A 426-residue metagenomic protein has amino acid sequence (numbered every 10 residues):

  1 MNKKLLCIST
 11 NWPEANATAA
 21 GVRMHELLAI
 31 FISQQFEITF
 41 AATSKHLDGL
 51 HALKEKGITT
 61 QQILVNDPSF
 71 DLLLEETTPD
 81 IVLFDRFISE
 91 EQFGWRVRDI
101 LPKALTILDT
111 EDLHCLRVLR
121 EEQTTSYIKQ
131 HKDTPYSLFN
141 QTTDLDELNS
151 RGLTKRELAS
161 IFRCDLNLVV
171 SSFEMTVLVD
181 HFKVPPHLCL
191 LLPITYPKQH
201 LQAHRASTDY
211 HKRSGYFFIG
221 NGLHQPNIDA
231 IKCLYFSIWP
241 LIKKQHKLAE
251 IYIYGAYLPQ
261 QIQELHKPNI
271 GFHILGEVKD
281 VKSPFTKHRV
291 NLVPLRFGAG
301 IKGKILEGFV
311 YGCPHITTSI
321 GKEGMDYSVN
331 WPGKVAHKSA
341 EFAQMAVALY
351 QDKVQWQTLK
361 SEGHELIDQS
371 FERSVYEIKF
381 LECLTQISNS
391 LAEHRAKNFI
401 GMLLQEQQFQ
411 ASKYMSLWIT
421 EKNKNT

Functional and structural regions predicted by a protein language model:
M1-L50: N-terminal subdomain of nucleotide-sugar transferases
L73-Q92, I107: Short N-terminal targeting/anchoring amphipathic segment
P79, D165, T286-G300, C313: Acidic donor-binding loop of glycosyltransferase active sites
H131-N167: Membrane-proximal helix-turn-helix segments that form the acceptor-binding/catalytic region of lipid-linked
L168, F173, D180-K282, T286: Conserved catalytic-core segment of nucleotide-activated headgroup transferases in glycan assembly
K304-E307, P314-T318: Short hydrophobic beta-strand element within catalytic cores of glycosyltransferases and related nucleotide-activated
P332-A340, A348-V354: Conserved acidic donor-binding segment of nucleotide-sugar-dependent glycosyltransferases
Q357, E362-T426: C-terminal amphipathic helix plus adjacent low-complexity, charged tail appended to glycosyltransferase catalytic
